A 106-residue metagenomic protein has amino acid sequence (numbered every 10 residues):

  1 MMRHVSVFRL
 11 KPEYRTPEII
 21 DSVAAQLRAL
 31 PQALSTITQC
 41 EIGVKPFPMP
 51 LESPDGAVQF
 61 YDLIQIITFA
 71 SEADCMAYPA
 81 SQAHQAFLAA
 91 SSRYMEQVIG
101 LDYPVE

Functional and structural regions predicted by a protein language model:
M1-L63, A70-A77, Y103-E106: Short S/T/G/P-rich N-terminal loop/turn motif that feeds into the first structured element of a domain
T36-Q39, A90-D102: Conserved short beta-strand edge segments in small beta-sheet-based binding/regulatory domains
E72-R93: C-terminal structural segments of small proteins and small subunits
